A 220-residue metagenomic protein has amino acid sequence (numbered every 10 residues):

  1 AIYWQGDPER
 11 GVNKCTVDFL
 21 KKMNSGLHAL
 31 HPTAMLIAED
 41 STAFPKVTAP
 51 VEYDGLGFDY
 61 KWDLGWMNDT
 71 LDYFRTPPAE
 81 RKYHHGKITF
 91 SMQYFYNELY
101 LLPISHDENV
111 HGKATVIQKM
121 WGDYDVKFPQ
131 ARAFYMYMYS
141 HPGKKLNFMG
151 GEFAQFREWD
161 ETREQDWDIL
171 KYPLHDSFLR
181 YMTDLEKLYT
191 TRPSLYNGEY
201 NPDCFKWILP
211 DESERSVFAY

Functional and structural regions predicted by a protein language model:
I2-E161, T190-Y220: Conserved alpha/beta catalytic core and glycan-binding cleft of carbohydrate-active enzymes
M120, W167-L174: Short histidine-centered catalytic/ligand-binding loop motif
D160-D168: Active-site His/acidic residue clusters
P173-L195: Catalytic cores of secreted or luminal carbohydrate-active enzymes
